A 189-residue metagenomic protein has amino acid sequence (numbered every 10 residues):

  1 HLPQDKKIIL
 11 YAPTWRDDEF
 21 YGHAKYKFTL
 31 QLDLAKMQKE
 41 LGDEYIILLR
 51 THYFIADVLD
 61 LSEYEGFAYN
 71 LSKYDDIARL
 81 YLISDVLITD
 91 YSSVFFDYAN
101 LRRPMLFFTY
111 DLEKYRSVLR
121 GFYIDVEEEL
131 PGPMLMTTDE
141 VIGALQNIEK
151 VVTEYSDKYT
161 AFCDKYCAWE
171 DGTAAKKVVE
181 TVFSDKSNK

Functional and structural regions predicted by a protein language model:
H1-L61, L135-T137, K176: Conserved catalytic-core segment of nucleotide-activated headgroup transferases in glycan assembly
D5, M37-I47, V86, T109 (+3 more regions): PLP-dependent class I/II
T14-D18, Y53-A56, D76-I77, S93-V94 (+2 more regions): Short, solvent-exposed loop/turn segments at secondary-structure junctions
E44-Y45, F67, S84, R102: Short, well-ordered alpha-helix to beta-strand connector turns
L48, Y69, V86-I88, L106 (+1 more regions): Hydrophobic/aromatic beta-strand patches that form the interior of the parallel beta-sheet core in alpha/beta enzyme
Y53-F96: Donor nucleotide-activated moiety binding/catalytic core segment of transferases that use nucleotide-activated donors
S62-G66, S93-Y166: Catalytic binding pocket for nucleotide-activated donors in carbohydrate/polymer assembly enzymes
E170-K189: C-terminal alpha-helical cap of glycosyltransferases
